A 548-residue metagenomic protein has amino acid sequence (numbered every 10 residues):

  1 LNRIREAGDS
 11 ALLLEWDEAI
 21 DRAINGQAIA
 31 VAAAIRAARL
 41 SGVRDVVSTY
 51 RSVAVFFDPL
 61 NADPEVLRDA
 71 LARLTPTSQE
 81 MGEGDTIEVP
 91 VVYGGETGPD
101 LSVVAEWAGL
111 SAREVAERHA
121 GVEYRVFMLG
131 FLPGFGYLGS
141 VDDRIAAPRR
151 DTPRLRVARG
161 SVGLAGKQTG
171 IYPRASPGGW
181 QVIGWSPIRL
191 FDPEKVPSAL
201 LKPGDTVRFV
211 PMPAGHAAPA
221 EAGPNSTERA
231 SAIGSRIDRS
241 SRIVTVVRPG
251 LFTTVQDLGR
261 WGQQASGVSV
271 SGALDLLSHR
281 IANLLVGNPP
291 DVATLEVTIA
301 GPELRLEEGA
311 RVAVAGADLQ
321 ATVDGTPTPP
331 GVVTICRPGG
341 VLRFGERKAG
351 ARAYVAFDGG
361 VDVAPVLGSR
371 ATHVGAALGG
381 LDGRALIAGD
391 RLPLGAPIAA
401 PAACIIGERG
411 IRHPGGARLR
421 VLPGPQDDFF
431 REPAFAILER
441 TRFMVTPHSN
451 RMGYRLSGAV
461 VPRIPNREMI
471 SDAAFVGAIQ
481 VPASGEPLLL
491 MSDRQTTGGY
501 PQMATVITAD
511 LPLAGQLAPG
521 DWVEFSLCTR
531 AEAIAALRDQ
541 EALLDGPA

Functional and structural regions predicted by a protein language model:
L1-A548: Conserved "landmark" site that anchors the functional core of diverse proteins
